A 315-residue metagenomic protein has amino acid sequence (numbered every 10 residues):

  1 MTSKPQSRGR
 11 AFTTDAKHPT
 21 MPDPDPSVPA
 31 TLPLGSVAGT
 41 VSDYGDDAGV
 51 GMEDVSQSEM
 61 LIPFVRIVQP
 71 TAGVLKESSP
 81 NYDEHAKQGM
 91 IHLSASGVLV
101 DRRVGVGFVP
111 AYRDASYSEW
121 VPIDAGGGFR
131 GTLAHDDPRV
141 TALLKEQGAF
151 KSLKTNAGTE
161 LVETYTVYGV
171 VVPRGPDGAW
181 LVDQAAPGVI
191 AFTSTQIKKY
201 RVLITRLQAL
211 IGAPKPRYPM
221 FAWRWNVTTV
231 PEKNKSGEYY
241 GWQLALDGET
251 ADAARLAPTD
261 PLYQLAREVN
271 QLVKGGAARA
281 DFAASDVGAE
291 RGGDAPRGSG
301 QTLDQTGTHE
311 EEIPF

Functional and structural regions predicted by a protein language model:
T2-D183, N234-G237, E249, E312-F315: OB-fold ssDNA-binding interfaces and closely related basic DNA-contact patches used across DNA replication/repair
P5-S7, L203, D294: Intrinsically disordered, low-complexity regions enriched in serine, threonine, proline and polar/charged residues
P29-T31, Y200, I204, G300: Generic N-terminal initiation segments characterized by hydrophobic and/or small/turn-forming residues
R113, E119-W120, R130-G131, K235-L303 (+1 more regions): Long, highly charged low-complexity segments enriched in Glu/Asp and Lys/Arg with interspersed Ser/Thr
P138-K145, V202-T205, A209, A254-R255 (+1 more regions): Polar/charged alpha-helical tracts
F150, L210, L272-G275: Surface-exposed polar/charged interaction patches
E163-D247: Extended serine/threonine-enriched, polar tracts that run as long, contiguous segments within proteins
